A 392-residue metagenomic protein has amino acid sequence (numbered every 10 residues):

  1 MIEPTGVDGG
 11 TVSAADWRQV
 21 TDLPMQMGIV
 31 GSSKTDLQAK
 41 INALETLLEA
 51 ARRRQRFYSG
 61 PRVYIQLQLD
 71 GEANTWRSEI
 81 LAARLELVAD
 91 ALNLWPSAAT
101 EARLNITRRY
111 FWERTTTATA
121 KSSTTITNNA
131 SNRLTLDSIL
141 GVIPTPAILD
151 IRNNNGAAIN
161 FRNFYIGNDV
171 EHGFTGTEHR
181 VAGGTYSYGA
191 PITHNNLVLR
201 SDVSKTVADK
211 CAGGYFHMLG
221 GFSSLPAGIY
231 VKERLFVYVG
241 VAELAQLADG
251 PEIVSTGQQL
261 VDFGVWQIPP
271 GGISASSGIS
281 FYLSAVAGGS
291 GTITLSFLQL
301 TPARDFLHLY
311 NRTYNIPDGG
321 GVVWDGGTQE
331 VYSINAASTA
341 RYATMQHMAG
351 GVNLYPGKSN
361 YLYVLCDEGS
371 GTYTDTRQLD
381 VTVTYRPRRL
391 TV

Functional and structural regions predicted by a protein language model:
M1-D169, F222, P226, P251 (+2 more regions): Extracellular/virion structural assembly segments
V20-D22, G141-P146, V207-L219, G228-Y230 (+1 more regions): Extended extracellular/luminal ectodomain segments enriched in beta-structured repeat modules
T127-L140, G183-F216: Short beta-strands within extracellular/lumenal beta-sheet-rich domains
L134-D137, S201-K205, L219, Q258-P270 (+2 more regions): Exposed aromatic-hydrophobic patches
V142-I148, D262-L298: Extracellular beta-strand ligand-recognition surfaces/modules
F161-F164, V231-V241: Short, surface-exposed beta-strand/strand-loop-strand elements in extracellular ectodomains
V170, S201-V237, L298, V364: Extra-cytoplasmic beta-strand recognition segments
G240-A275: Extracellular carbohydrate recognition and processing domains and analogous Trp-centered ligand-binding platforms
